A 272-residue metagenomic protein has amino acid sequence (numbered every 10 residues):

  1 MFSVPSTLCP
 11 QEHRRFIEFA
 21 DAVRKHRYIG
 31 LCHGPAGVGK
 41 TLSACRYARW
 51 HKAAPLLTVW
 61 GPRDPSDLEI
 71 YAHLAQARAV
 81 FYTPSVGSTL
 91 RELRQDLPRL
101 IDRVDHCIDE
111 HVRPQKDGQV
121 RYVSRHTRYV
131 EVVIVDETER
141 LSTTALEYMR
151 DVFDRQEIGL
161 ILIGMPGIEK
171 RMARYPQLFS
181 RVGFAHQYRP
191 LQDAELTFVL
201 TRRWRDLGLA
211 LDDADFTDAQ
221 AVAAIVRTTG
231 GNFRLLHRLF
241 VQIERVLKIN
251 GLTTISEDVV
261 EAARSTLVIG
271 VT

Functional and structural regions predicted by a protein language model:
Q11-R24: Pre-Walker A adenine-sensing motif
E18, T41, A77-F81, H106-C107 (+1 more regions): C-terminal alpha-helical "lid" subdomain
R27-A48: Walker A/P-loop nucleotide-binding motif
W50-D67, R103: Post-Walker A helix-loop "phosphate-sensing" segment adjacent to the P-loop in P-loop NTPases
I70-C107: Conserved NTP-binding/hydrolysis module of P-loop NTPases
V120-S142: Conserved P-loop NTPase "ATPase switch" module shared by AAA+ and STAND
L141, V152-P176, H186-R189: Sensor-1/coupling segment of RecA-like P-loop NTPase cores
F184-T197: Conserved AAA+ ATPase "SRH/arginine-finger" region at the nucleotide-binding site
